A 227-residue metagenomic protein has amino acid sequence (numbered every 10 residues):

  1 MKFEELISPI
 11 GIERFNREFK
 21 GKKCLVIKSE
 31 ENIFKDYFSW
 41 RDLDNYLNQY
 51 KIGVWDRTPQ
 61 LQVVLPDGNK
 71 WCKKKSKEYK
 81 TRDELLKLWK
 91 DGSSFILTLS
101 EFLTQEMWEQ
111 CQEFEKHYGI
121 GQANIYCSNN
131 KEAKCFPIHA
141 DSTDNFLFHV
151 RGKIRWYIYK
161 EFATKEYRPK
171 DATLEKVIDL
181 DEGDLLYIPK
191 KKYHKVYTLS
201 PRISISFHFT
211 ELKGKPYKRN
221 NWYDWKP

Functional and structural regions predicted by a protein language model:
M1-E18, N32-F38, D44, Q49-D184 (+1 more regions): Active-site region of the double-stranded beta-helix
Y187: Conserved beta-strand-loop-short alpha-helix elements that form and flank the Mn2+/Mg2+-coordinating active site
